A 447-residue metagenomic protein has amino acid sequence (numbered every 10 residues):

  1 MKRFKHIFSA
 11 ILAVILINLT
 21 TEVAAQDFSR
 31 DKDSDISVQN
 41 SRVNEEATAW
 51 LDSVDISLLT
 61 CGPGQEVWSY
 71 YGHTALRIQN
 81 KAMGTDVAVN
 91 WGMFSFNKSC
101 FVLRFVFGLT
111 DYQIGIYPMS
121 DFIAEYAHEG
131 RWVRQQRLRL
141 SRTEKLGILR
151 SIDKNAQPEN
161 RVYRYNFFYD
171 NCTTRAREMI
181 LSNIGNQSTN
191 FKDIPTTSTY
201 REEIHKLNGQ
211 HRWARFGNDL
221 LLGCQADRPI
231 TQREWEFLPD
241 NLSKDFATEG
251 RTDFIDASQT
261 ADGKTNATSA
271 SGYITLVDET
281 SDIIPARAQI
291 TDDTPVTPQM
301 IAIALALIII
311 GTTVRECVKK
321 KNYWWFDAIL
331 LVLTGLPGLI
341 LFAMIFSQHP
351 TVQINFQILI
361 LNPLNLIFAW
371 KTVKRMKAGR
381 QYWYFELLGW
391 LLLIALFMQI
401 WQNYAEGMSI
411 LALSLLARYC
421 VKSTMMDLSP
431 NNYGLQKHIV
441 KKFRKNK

Functional and structural regions predicted by a protein language model:
M1-H6: Positively charged n-region of N-terminal signal peptides that target proteins for export
S9-L19: Bacterial N-terminal signal peptides
T21-A25: Sec/Tat signal peptide C-region and signal peptidase I cleavage site
D27-R30, K154-K371, M376-Q381, G389-K447: Activation targets extended, charge/polar-rich intrinsically disordered C-terminal tails
F28, D33, N40-W50, V54-P63: Early extracytoplasmic/domain-onset interaction patches
D52-G130: Glycine-rich catalytic cores of cysteine/serine-nucleophile enzymes that process amide/ester linkages in cell-envelope
G64-Q65, R131-R139, P158-F167: Second-shell loop/turn segments in exported
T143-I152: Short, charged, amphipathic alpha-helices and their helix-cap/turn boundaries
